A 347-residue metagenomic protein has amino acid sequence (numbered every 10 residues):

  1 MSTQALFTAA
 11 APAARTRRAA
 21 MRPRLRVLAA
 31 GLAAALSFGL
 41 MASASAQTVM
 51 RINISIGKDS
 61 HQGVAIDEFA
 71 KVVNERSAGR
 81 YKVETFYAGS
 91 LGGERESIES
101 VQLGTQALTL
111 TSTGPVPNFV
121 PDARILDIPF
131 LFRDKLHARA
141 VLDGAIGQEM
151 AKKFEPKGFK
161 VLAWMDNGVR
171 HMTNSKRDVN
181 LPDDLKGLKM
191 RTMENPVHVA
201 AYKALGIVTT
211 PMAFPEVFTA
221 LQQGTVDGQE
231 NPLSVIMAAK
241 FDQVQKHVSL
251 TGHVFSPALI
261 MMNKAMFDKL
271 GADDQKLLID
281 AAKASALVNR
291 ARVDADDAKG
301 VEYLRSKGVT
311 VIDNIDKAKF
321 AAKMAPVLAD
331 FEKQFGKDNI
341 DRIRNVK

Functional and structural regions predicted by a protein language model:
M1-R24: N-terminal secretory signal peptides that target proteins for export/translocation
A20, A29-G39: Bacterial N-terminal signal peptides
A30-L32, Q47-H137, A145-I146, K152-K347: N-terminal secretory/targeting leader peptides
F38-A46: Sec/Tat signal peptide C-region and signal peptidase I cleavage site
